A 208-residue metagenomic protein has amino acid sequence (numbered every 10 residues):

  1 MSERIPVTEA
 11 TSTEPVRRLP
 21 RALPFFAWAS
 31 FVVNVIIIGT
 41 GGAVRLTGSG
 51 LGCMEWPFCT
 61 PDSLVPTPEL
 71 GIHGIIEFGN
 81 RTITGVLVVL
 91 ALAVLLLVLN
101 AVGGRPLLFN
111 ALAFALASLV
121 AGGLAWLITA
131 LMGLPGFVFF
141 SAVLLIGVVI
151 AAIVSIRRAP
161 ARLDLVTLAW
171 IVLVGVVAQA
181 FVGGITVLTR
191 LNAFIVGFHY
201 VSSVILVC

Functional and structural regions predicted by a protein language model:
M1-P20: Short, Lys/Arg-rich, polar N-terminal cytosolic tail immediately upstream of the first transmembrane signal-anchor
A22-G48: N-terminal signal-anchor transmembrane alpha helix
L23-A27, G104-A115, P160-L173: Membrane-interfacial loop-to-transmembrane alpha-helix junctions, especially the N-terminal start
S30-T40, N110-W126, A169-I185: Small-polar-interrupted transmembrane alpha-helices in polytopic inner-membrane proteins
R45-F78: Extracytosolic (periplasmic/ER-lumenal) interhelical loops and adjacent juxtamembrane/interface segments of multi-pass
G74-L92, L131-L145, I195-L206: Membrane-interface loop-to-helix entry segments
L95-G103, A151-P160: Structural signal for the C-terminal ends of transmembrane alpha-helices and the immediately following loop
P160-L168, V182-S202: Membrane-interface helix-loop-helix junctions at boundaries between adjacent transmembrane segments
